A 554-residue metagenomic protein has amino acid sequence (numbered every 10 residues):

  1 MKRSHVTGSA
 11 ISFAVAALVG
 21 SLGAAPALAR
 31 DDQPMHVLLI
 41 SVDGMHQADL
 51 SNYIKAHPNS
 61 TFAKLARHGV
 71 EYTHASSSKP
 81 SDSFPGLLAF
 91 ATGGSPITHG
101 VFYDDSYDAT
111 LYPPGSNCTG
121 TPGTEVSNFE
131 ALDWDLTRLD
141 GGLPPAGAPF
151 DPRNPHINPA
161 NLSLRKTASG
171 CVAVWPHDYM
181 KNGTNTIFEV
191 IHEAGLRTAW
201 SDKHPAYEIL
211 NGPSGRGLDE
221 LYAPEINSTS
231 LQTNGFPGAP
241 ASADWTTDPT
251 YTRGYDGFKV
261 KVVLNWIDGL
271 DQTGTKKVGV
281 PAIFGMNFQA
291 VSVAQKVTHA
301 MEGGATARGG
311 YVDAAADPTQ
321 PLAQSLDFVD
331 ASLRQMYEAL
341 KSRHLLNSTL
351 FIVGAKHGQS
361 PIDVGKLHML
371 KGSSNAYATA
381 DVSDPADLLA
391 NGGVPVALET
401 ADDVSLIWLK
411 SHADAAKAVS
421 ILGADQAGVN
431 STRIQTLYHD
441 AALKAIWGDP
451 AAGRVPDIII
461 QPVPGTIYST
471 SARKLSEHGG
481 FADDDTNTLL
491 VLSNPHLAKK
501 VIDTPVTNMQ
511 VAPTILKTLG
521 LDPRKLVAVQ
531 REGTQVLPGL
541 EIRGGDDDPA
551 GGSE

Functional and structural regions predicted by a protein language model:
A10-G23: Bacterial N-terminal signal peptides
G23-A29: Sec/Tat signal peptide C-region and signal peptidase I cleavage site
L50-G100, D105, R197-A199: Short, structured active-site-proximal loop/turn typified by the sulfatase FGly-forming signature C/S-X-P-X-R
T92-D104, A199, G215-I267, T306-L326 (+1 more regions): Acidic, His- and aromatic-enriched active-site or binding-groove loops in soluble protein domains that engage sugars
W134, L139-G238, L526: Catalytic-site neighborhoods of secreted/periplasmic enzymes that process anionic sulfate/phosphate groups
P159-S163, T167, M180-N185, N391-L521: Active-site neighborhoods of enzymes that stabilize oxyanions during catalysis
P205, I209-I226, L270-F328, G365-L367: Active-site His/acidic residue clusters
D327-L370, I515: Metal-dependent active-site segment of extracytoplasmic phospho-/sulfohydrolases and closely related
